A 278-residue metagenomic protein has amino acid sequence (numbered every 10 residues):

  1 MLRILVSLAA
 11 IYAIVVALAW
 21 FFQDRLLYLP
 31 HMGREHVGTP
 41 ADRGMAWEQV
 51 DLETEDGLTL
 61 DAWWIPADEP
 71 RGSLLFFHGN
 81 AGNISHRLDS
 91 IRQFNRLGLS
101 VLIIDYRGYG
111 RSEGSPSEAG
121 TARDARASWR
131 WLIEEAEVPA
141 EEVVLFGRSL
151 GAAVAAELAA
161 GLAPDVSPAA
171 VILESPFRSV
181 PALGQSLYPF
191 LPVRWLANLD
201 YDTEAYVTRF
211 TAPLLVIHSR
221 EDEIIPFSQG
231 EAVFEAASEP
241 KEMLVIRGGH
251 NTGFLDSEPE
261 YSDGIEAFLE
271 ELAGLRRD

Functional and structural regions predicted by a protein language model:
I4, L8-D51: An N-terminal hydrophobic leader/cap segment in hydrolases
E55-E135: Membrane-embedded segments
S90, T203, A212, P226-E235: Short alpha-helix in the alpha/beta-hydrolase fold that links the catalytic acid
S128-E135, A140-F190, Y206-R209: Primarily recognizes the serine-hydrolase "nucleophile elbow" in alpha/beta-hydrolase and SGNH/GDSL folds
R209-T211, V216-H218, D222: Short beta-strand/loop motif that positions the catalytic acidic residue of the alpha/beta-hydrolase fold
E221-I225, N251-T252: Acidic catalytic loop of the alpha/beta-hydrolase fold
E231-G253: Catalytic histidine neighborhood in serine/cysteine hydrolases with alpha/beta-hydrolase-type architecture
F254-F268: Post-His helix in hydrolase/transferase enzymes
